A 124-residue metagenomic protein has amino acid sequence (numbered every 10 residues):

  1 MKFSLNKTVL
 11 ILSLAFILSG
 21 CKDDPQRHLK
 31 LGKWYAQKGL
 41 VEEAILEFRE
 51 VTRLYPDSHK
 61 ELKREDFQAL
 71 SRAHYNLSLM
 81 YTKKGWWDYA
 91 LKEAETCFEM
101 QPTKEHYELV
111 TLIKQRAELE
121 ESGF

Functional and structural regions predicted by a protein language model:
K22-D23, R64, Q68, E108: Residue signature of alpha-solenoid helical repeat architecture, marking inter-repeat boundaries and helix-start
L54-F67, T103: Flexible helix-coil transition and linker loops at the boundaries of alpha-helical arrays
